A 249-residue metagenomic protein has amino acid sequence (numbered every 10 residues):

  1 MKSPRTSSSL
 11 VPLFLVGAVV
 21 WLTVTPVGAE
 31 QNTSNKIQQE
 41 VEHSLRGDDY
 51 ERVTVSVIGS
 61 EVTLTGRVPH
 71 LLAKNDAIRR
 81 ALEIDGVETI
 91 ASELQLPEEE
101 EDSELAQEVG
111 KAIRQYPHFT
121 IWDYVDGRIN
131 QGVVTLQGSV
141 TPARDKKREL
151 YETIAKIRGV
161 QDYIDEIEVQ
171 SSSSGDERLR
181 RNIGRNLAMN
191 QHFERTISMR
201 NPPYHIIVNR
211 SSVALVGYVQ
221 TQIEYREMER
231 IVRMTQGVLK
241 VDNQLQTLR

Functional and structural regions predicted by a protein language model:
K2-L15, V19-R249: N-terminal targeting leaders
